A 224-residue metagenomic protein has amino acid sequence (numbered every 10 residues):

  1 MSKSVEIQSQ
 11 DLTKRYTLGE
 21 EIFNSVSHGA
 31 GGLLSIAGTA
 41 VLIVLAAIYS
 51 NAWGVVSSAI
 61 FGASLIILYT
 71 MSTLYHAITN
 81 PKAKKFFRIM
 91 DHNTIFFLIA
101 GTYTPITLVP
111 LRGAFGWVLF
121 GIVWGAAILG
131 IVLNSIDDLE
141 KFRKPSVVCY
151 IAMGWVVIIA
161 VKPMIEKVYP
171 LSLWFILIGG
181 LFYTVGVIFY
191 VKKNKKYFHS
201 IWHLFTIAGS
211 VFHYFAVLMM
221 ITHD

Functional and structural regions predicted by a protein language model:
S2-D224: Multi-pass alpha-helical transmembrane bundles in non-GPCR membrane proteins that perform intramembrane catalysis
